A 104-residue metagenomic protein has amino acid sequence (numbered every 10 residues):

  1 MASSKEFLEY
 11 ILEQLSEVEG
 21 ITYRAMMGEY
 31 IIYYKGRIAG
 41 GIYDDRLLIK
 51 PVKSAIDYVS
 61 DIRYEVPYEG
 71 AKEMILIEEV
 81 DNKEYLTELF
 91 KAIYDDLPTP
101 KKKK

Functional and structural regions predicted by a protein language model:
M1-K104: Charge-dense, helix-prone N-terminal extensions
